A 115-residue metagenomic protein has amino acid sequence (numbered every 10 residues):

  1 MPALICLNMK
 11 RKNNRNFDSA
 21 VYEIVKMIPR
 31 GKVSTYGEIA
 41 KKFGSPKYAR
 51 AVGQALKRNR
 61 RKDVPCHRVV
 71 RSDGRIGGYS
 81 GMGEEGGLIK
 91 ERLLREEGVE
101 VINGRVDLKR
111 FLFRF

Functional and structural regions predicted by a protein language model:
C6-F115: Nucleic acid-binding interface residues in structured DNA/RNA-binding domains, emphasizing the DNA-engaging scaffolds
